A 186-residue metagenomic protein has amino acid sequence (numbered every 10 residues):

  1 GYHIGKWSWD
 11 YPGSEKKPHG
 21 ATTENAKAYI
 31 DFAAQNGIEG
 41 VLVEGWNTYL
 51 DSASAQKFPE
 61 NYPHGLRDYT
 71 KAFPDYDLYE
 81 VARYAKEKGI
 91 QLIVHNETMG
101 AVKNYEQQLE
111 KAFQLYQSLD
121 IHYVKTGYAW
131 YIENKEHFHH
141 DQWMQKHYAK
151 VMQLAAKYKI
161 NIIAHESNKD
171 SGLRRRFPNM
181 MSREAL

Functional and structural regions predicted by a protein language model:
G1-D31, N36, G40: An acidic-aromatic substrate-binding cleft motif
E44-L186: Aromatic- and carboxylate-enriched substrate-binding clefts and catalytic-loop regions of carbohydrate-active enzymes
